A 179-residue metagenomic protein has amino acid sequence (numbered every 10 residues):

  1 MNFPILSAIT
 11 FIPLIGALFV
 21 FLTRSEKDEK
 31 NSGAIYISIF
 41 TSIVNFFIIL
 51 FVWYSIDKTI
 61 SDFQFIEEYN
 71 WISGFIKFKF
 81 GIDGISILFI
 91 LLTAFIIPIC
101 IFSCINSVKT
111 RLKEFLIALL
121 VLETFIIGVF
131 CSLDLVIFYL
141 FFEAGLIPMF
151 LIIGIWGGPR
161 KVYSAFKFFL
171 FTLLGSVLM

Functional and structural regions predicted by a protein language model:
M1-S7, F19-F102, N106-I117: Transmembrane helix-loop-helix hairpins at membrane boundaries of multipass inner-membrane proteins
I9, K79-F80, F130, Y139: Residue-level signal for helical boundary/lining positions with a hydrophobic bias
I9-P13, S38-T41, T93, L119 (+2 more regions): Residue-level recognition of transmembrane alpha-helices in multi-pass small-molecule transporters/permeases
I15-A17, I97-P98, L119-I126: Hydrophobic, membrane-inserted alpha-helices
L18, L88-F89, Y139, P148: Hydrophobic positions within alpha-helical membrane elements
E26-A34, F125-M179: Alpha-helical multi-pass transmembrane bundles of energy-transducing inner-membrane proteins
